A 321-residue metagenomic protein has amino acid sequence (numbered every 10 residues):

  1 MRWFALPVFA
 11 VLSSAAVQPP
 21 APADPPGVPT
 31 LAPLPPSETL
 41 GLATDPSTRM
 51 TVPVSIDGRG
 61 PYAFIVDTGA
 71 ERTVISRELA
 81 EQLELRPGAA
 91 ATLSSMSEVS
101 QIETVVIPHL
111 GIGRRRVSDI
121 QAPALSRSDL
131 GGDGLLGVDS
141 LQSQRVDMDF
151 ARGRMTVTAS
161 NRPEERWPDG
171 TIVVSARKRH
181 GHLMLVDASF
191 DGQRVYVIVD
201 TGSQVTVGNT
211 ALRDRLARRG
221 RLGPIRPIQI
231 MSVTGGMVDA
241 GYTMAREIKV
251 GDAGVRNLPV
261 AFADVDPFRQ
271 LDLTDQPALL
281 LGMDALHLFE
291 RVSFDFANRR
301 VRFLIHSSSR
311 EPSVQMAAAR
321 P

Functional and structural regions predicted by a protein language model:
M1-P7: Bacterial N-terminal signal peptides that target proteins for export
L6, S13, V17-P321: Pepsin/retropepsin-fold aspartyl endopeptidases
